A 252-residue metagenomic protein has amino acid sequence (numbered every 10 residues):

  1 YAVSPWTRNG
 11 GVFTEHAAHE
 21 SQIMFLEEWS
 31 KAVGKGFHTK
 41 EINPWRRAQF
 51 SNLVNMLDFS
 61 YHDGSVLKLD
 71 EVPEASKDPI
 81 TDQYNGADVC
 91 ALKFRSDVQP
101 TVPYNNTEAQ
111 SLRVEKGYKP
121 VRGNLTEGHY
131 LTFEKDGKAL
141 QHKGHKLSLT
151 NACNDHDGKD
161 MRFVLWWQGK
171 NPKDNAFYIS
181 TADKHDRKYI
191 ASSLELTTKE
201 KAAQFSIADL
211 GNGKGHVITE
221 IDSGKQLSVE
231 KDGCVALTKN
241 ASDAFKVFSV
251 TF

Functional and structural regions predicted by a protein language model:
Y1-W29: Substrate-binding rim/cap in mid-to-C-terminal beta-strand-loop elements of soluble/periplasmic
R8-G11, K31-T39, Q226: Substrate-binding/catalytic groove segments of enzymes that remodel or degrade extracellular structural polymers
V33-D70: Polar, surface-exposed loop/tail segments that function as active-site lids or cofactor/substrate-recognition elements
L67-Y130, K135-G137, K146-R162: Long, His/Glu/Asp-enriched segments that create or flank divalent metal/ion-associated functional microenvironments
V89-L92, V102, S242-F252: Extracellular low-complexity, O-glycosylation-prone Ser/Thr/Pro/Gly-rich "stalks" and linkers flanking catalytic
P103-H145, V164-L194, I207-G233, S249-F252: Extracellular glycan-recognition/adhesion modules and their associated mucin-like linkers
K143-D160, A191-F205, E230-D243: Short, tandemly repeated low-complexity microdomains enriched for cysteine and small residues
